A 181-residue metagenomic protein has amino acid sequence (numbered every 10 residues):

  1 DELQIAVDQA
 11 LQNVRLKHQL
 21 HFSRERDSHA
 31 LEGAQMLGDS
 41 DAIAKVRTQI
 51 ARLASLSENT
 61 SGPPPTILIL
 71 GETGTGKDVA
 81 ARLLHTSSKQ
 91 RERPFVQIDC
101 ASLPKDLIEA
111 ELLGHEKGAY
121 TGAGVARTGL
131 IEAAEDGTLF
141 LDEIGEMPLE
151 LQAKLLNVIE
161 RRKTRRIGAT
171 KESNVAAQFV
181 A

Functional and structural regions predicted by a protein language model:
D1-R24: N-terminal accessory segments that target, anchor, or regulate ATP-driven/P-loop NTPase machines and associated
R24, S28-N174, Q178-A181: AAA+ ATPase active-site-proximal loops
